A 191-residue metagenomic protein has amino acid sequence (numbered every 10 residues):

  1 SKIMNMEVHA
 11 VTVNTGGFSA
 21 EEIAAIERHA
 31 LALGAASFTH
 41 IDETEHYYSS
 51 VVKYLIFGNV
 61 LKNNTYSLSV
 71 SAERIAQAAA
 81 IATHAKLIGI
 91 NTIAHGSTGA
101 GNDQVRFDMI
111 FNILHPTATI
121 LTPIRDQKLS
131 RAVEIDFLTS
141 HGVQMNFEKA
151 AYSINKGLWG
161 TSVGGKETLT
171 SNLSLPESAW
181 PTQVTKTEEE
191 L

Functional and structural regions predicted by a protein language model:
S1-L191: Nucleotide-activated chemistry modules centered on ATP-dependent adenylation/adenylyltransferase
